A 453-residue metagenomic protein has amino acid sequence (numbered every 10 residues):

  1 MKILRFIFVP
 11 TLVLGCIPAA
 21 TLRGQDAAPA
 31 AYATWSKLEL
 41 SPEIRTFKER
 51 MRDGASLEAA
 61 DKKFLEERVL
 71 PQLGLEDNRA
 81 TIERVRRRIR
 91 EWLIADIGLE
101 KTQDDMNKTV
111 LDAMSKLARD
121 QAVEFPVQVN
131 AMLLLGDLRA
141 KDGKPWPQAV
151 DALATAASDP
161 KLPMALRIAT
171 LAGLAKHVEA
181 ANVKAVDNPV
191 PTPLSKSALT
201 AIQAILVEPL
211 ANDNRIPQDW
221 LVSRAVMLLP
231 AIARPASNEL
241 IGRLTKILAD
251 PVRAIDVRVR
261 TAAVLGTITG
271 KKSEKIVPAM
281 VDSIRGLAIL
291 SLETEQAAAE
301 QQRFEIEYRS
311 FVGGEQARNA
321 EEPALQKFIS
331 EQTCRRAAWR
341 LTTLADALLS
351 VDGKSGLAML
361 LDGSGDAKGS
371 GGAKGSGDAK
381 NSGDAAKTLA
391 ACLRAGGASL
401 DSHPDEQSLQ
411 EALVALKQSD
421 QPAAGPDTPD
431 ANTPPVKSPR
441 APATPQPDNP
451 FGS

Functional and structural regions predicted by a protein language model:
M1-R5: Positively charged n-region of N-terminal signal peptides that target proteins for export
I7-I17: Bacterial N-terminal signal peptides
A20-T81, A118, V123-V127, G143-K144 (+1 more regions): Long, helix-rich interaction regions
A80-I97, V129-D137: Non-membrane alpha-helical segments in proteins
D104-V110, P145-P147: Helix-turn-helix repeat elements of alpha-solenoid scaffolds
A113, L117, L133-L135: Surface-facing alpha-helical segments and adjacent helix-coil boundary elements at the starts of domains
